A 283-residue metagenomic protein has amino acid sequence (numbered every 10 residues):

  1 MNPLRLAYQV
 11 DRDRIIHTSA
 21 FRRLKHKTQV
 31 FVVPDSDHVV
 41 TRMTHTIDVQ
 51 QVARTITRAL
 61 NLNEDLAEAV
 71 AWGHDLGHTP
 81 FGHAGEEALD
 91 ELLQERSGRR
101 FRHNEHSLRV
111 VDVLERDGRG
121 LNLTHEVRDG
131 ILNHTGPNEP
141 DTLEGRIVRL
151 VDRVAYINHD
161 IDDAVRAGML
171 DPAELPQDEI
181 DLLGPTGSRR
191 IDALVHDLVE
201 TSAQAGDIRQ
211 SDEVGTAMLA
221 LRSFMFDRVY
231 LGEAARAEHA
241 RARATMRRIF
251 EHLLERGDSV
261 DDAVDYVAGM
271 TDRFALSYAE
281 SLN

Functional and structural regions predicted by a protein language model:
M1-R42, T46, Q50-I56, N63-D65 (+2 more regions): Histidine-centered, transition-metal-coordinating active-site segments
A69-V70: Active-site alpha-helix of zinc metalloproteases
G73, G77-F81, A155: Short active-site segment of divalent metal-dependent hydrolases/proteases that encodes the spacing between
G82-E95: A glycine- and small-aliphatic-rich helix-loop capping segment at beta-alpha/alpha-beta transitions that lines
